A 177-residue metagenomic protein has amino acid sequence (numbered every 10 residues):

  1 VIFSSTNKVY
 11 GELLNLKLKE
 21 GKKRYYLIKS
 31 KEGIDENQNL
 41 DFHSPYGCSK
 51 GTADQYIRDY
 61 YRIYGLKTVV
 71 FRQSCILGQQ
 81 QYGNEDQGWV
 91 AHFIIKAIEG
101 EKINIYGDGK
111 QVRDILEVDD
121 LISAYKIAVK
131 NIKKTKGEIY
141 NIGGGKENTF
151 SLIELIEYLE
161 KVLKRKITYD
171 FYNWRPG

Functional and structural regions predicted by a protein language model:
V1, Y56-I57, A124, A128: Hydrophobic positions on the long internal alpha-helix of Rossmann-like NAD(P)-dependent oxidoreductase domains
V1-T6, F71-Q73, I142: SDR active-site strand-loop-helix element
F3, L14-V70, Y82-E85: Catalytic helix-loop patch of NAD(P)-dependent Rossmann-fold dehydrogenases
K8, S44, T52-A53, E117-D120: Conserved cofactor-binding/catalytic machinery of classical short-chain dehydrogenase/reductase
Y10-E12: Short catalytic/ligand-binding loop motif for oxyanion handling, primarily in non-cytosolic enzymes, centered on
C75, I95-G177: C-terminal substrate-binding subdomain of Rossmann-fold SDR/epimerase-dehydratase oxidoreductases
D86, V90-A91: Amphipathic alpha-helical segments in well-structured domains
